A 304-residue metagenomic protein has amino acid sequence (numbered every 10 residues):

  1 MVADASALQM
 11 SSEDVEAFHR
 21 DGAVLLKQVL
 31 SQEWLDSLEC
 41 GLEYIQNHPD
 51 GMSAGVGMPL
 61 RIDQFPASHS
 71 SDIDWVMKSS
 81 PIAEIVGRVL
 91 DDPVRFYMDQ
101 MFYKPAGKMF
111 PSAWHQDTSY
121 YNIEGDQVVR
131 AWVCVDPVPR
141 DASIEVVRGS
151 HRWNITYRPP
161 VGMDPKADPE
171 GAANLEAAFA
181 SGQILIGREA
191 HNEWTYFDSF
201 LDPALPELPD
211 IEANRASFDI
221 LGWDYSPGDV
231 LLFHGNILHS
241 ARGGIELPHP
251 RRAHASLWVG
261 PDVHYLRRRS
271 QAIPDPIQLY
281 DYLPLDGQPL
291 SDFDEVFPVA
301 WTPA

Functional and structural regions predicted by a protein language model:
M1-D21, L26-W114, S119-N122, R269 (+1 more regions): Non-heme Fe(II)-dependent double-stranded beta-helix
W34, P105, P139, W153 (+2 more regions): Feature marks short, surface-exposed loop/turn motifs that line or immediately flank catalytic pockets and channel
H48-S53, G162, P227-L232, N236-A304: Non-heme Fe(II)/2-oxoglutarate
Q100, P105, Q116, V133-P137 (+1 more regions): Short, structured patches in soluble enzyme cores that scaffold and shape functional sites
M109, S143, T156-P160, Y265-S270: Short aromatic-enriched loop/helix-cap "lid" or pocket-rim segments at secondary-structure transitions that line
F110, N122-G125, E246-P250: A generic structural micro-feature
H115, N122-P139, D224-P227, L232 (+1 more regions): Short, conserved beta-strand element in jelly-roll/cupin
R140-I237: Double-stranded beta-helix
